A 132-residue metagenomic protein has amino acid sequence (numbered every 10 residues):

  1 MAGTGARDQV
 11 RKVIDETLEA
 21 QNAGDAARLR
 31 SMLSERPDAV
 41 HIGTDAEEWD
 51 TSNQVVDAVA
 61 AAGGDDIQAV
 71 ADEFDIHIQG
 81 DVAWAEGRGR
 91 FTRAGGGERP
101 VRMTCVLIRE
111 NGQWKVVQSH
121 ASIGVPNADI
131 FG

Functional and structural regions predicted by a protein language model:
M1-E35, A128-I130: Short, low-complexity N-terminal intrinsically disordered segments enriched in polar/charged residues
T17, L29, L33, H41-G43 (+2 more regions): Short, well-ordered beta-strand segments in beta-rich or mixed alpha/beta enzyme and ligand-binding folds
T17, V55, V59, A71-I76 (+3 more regions): Hydrophobic/aromatic beta-strand elements that line small-molecule binding cavities or substrate pockets in beta-rich
A26-I78: A solvent-exposed, acidic/Ser-Thr-rich amphipathic alpha-helical stretch
G64, F91-E98: Short, cysteine-centered beta-strand-loop-beta hairpins and adjacent loop/turn segments enriched in charged/polar
I67-Q68, D81-A83, R99: Residue-level preference for beta-strand/loop junctions
Q79, A94, R109-Q113: Flexible loop/coil segments at beta-strand boundaries within sensory signal-transduction domains
W84-E86, P100-I130: Short beta-strand edge/turn micro-motifs at domain boundaries
